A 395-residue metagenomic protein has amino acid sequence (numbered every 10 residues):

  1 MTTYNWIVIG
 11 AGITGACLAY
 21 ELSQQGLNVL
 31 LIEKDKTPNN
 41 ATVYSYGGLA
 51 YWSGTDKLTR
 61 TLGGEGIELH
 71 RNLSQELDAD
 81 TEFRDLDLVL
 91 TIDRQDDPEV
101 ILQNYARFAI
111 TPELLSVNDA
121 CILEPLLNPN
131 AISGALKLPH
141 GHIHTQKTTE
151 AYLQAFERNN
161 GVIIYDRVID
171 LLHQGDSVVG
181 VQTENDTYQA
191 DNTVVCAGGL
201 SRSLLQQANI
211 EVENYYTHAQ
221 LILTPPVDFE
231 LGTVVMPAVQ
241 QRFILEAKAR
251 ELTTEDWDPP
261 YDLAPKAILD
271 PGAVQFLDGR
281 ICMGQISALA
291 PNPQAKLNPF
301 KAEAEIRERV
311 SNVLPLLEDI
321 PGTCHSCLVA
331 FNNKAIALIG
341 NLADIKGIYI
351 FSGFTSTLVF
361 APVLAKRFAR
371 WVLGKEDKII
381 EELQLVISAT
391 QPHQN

Functional and structural regions predicted by a protein language model:
M1-G12: Beta1/beta-strand and adjacent pyrophosphate-binding region of the FAD-binding site in flavoprotein oxidoreductases
I7-I9, Y188-L200, A365: Short hydrophobic core segments
Y20-E21, L49, T81-F83, G199-C324 (+1 more regions): Active-site substrate-recognition segment that forms the wall of the catalytic cavity or substrate channel
Q24-V43: Glycine-rich FAD pyrophosphate-binding loop
Y46-L123, I268-P271: Dinucleotide-binding Rossmann-like beta1-alpha1 core, especially the glycine-rich loop that anchors the ADP
T61, L90-P98, A135-Q154, K296-A302 (+1 more regions): Short beta-strand to alpha-helix junction loop
D119-I122, H142, A290-N292, K296-F360 (+2 more regions): Flavin (FAD/FMN) cofactor-binding core of flavoprotein oxidoreductases
L136-E184, Y188: Helical element adjacent to the flavin cofactor pocket in flavoenzyme catalytic cores
